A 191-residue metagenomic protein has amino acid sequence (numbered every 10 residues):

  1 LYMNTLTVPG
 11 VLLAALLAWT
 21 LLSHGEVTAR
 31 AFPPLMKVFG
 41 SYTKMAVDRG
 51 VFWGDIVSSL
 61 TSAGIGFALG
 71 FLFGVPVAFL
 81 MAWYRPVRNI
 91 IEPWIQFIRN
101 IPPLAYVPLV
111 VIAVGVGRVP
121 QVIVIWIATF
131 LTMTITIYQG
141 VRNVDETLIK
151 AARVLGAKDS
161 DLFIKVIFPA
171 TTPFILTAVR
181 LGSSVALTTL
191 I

Functional and structural regions predicted by a protein language model:
L1-L13: Transmembrane alpha-helical segments of polytopic membrane transport and secretion proteins
S23, V27, M81-P86, V114-V116 (+1 more regions): Short helix-capping/hinge motifs at transmembrane helix termini and TM-loop junctions
H24-A68: Periplasmic/extracellular loop-to-transmembrane helix junction in inner-membrane transport proteins
F52, I56, L60, I90-F97 (+4 more regions): Hydrophobic alpha-helical elements at and bordering transmembrane segments of multi-pass membrane proteins
I65-I95: Transmembrane-helix boundary motif in ABC transporter permease subunits
Q96-T132, Q139-G140: Generic hydrophobic transmembrane alpha-helix motif, especially the helices
I123, I127, S160-I191: Transmembrane alpha-helices
V141-V144, A151-T171: Short helix-to-coil transition segments within interhelical loops that connect adjacent transmembrane helices
